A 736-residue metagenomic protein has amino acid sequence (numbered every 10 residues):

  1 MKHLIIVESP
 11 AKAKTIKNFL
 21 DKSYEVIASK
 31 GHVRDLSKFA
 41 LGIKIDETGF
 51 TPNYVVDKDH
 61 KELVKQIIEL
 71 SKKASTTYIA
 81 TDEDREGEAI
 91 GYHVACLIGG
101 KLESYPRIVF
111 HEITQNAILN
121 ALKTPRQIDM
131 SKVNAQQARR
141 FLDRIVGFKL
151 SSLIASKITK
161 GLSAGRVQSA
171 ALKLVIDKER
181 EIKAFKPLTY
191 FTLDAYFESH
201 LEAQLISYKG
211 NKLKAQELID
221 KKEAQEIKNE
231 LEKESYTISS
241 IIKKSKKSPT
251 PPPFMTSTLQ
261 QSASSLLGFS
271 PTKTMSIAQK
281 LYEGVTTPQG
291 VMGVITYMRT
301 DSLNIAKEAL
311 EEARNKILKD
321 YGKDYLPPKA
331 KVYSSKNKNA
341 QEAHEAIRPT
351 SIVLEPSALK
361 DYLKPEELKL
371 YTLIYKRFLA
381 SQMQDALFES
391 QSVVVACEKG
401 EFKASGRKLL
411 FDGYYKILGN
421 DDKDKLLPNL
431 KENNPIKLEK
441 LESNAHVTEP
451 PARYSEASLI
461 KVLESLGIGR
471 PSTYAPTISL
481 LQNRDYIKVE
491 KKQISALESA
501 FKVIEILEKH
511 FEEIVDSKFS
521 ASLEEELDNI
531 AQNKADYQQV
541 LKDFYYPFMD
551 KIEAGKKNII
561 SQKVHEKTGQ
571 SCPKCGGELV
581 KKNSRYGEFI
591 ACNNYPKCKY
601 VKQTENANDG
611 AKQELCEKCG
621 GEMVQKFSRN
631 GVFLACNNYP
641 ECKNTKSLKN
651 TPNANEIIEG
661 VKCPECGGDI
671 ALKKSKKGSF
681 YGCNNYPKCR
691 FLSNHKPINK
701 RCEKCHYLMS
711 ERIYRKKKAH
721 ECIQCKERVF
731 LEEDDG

Functional and structural regions predicted by a protein language model:
M1, D82-E83, T159-S163, K243-P252 (+2 more regions): Conserved short loop/turn motifs at secondary-structure junctions
M1-R140, K149, L218-I219, K423: Intrinsically disordered, low-complexity regulatory segments
K2-L4, T15, Y24, L97 (+6 more regions): Basic, low-complexity terminal or inter-domain segments flanking catalytic cores
A117-F197, K244: C-terminal or mid-to-C-terminal helical accessory/interaction module adjacent to the motor/catalytic core
K214-P252, N434: Metal- or metallocofactor-binding catalytic centers and their adjacent structured scaffolds across diverse enzyme
I241, T250-A263, Q289-M298, P450-V462: Short acidic, hydrophobic short linear motifs in intrinsically disordered regions
M275-Q279, I478-S479: Short, hydrophobic-biased segments on the C-terminal half of alpha helices that form "recognition helices"
Y282-T296, R484-K492: A short, conserved structural fragment
